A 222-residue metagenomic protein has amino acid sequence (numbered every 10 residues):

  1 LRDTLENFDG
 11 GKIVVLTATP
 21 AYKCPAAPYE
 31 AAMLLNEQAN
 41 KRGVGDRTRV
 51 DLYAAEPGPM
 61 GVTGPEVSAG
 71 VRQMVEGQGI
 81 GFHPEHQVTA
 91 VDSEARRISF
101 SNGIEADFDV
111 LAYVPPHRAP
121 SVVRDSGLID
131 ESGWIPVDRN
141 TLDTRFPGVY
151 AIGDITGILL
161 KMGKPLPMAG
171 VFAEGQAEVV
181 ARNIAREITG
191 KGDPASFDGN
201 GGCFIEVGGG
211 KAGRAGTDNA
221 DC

Functional and structural regions predicted by a protein language model:
L1-D9, A95, S99, E105-G175: FAD-site-proximal beta/loop scaffold in flavoenzymes
L1-V44: Glycine-rich dinucleotide-binding loop and its adjacent helix/turn
K12, R47-D51, G148: Residues at the starts of beta-strands that form the adenosine-phosphate
V15-L16, R49-P57, N200-V207: Extended hydrophobic secondary-structure segments that form protein cores and membrane-embedded regions
A21-Q38, L166-Q176, G202-G216: Short, electropositive alpha-helical surface patch
Y22-K23, L159-L160, E187-K191: Short, solvent-exposed loop/turn segments at secondary-structure junctions
A39-P136, G192: A Rossmann-like FAD-binding core segment of flavoenzymes
A181-C222: C-terminal, flexible cofactor-proximal segment of oxidoreductases
